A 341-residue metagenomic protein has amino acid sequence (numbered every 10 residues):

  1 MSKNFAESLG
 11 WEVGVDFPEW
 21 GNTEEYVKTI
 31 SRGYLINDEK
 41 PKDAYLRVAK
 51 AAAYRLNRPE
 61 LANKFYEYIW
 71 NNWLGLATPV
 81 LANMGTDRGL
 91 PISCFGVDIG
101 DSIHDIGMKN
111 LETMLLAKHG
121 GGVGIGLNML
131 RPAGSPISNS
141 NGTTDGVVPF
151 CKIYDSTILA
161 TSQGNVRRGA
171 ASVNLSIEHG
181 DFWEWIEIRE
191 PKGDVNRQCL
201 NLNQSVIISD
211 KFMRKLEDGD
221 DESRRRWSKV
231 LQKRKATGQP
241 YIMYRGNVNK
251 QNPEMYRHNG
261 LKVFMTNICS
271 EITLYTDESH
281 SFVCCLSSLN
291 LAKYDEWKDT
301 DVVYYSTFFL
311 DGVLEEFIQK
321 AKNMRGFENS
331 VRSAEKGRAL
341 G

Functional and structural regions predicted by a protein language model:
M1-G341: Extended catalytic cores of very large enzyme megasubunits
